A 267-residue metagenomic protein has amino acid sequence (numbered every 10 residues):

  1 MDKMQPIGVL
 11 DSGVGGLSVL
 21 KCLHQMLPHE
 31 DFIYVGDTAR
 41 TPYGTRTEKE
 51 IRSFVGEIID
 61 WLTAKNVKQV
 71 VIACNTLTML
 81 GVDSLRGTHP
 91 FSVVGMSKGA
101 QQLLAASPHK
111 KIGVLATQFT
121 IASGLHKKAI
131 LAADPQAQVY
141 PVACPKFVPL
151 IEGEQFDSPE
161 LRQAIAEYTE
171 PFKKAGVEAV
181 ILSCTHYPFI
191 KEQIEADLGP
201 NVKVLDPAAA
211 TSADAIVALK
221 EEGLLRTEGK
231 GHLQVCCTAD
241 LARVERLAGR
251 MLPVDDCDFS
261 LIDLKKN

Functional and structural regions predicted by a protein language model:
M1-N267: Non-catalytic structural scaffold of enzyme domains
